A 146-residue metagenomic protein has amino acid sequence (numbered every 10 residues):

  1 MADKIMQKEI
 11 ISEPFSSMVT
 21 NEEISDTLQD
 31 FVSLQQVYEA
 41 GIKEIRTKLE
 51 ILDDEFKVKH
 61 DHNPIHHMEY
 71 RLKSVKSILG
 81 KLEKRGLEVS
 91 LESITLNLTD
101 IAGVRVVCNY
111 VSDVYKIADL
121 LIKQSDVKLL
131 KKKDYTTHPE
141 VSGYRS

Functional and structural regions predicted by a protein language model:
M1-N97: Charge-rich, low-complexity segments
T95, C108-S146: Long beta-strand-rich cores associated with HINT superfamily self-processing modules
D100-A102, R145: A generic structural signal for short beta-strands and their flanking turns/coil linkers
A102-C108: Short cationic amphipathic helices and targeting signals
